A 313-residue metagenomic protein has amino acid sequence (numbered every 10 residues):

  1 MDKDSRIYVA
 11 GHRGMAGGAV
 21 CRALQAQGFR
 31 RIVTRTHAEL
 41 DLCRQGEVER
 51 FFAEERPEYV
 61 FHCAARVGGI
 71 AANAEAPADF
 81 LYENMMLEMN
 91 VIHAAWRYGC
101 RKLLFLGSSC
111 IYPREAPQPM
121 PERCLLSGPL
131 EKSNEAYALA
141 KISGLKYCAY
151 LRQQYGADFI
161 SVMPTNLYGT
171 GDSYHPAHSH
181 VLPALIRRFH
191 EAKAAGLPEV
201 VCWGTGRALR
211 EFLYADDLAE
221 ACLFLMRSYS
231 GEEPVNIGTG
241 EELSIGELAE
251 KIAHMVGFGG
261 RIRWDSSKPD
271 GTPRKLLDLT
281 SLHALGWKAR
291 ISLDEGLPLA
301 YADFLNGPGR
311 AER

Functional and structural regions predicted by a protein language model:
M1-R66: N-terminal Rossmann/SDR dinucleotide-binding element
G11-G14, A19-Q27, E191-R313: C-terminal substrate-binding subdomain of Rossmann-fold SDR/epimerase-dehydratase oxidoreductases
Q45-M85, A94-R97, R114: NAD(P)H-binding glycine-rich loop region in Rossmannoid oxidoreductase-like domains and their noncatalytic homologs
L87, V91, A95, Y147-C148 (+2 more regions): Hydrophobic positions on the long internal alpha-helix of Rossmann-like NAD(P)-dependent oxidoreductase domains
M89-N134: Conserved Rossmann-fold NAD(P)-dependent oxidoreductase catalytic core, especially the SDR/UDP-sugar
K102, G107-S108, L145-T170, P183-I186 (+1 more regions): Conserved beta-loop-beta element that borders a ligand/cofactor-binding pocket
I111-P113, A136, I160-A184, A208-L209: Flexible, glycine-rich beta-alpha linker
A136, A140-S143: Active-site helix of classical SDR
